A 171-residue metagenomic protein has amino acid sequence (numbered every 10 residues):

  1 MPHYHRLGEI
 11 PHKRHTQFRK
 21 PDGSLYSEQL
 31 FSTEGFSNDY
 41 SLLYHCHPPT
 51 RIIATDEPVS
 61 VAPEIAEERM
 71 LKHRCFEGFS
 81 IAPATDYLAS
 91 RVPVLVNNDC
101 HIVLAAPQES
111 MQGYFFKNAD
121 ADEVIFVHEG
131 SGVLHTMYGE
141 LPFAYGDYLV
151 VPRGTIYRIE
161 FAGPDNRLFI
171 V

Functional and structural regions predicted by a protein language model:
M1-V171: An N-terminus-focused feature that recognizes amino-terminal "leader" regions
